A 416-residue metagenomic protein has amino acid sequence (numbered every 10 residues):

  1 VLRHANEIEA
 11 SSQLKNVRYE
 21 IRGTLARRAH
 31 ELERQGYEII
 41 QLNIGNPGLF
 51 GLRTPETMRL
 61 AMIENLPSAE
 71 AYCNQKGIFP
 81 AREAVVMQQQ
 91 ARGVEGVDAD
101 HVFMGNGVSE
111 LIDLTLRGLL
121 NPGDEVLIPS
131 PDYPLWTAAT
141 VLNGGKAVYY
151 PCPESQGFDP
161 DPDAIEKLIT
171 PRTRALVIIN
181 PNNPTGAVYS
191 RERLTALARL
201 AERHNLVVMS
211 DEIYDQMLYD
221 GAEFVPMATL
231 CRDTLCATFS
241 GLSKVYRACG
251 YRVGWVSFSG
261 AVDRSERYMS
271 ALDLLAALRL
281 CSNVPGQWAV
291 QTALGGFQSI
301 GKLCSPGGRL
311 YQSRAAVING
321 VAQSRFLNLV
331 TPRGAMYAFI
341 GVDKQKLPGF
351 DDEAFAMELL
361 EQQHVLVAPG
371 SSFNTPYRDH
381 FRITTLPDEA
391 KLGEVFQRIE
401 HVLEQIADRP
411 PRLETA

Functional and structural regions predicted by a protein language model:
L2-S11, K15-G107, L114, C281 (+4 more regions): N-terminal small-domain helix-loop-helix segment of the aminotransferase-like
L32-Q35, N143, R203-H204, T234 (+2 more regions): Helix C-cap/helix->beta junction micro-motif
R59, T229-G308, I318-G320, L403-E404: Conserved core segment of the aminotransferase class I/II
H101, G118-T140: Conserved PLP-anchoring active-site segment centered on the Schiff-base-forming lysine
V141-V148: A short helix-loop-beta submotif of the ANL/AMP-binding
V148, P153-E223: Active-site phosphate-binding strand-loop segment of PLP-dependent enzymes
K167, P348-F350, A354, E358-V367 (+1 more regions): PLP-dependent enzyme catalytic core of the Aspartate aminotransferase-like
Q291, G307-V321, L329-K344, Y377: Conserved glycine-rich beta-strand-loop-beta hairpin in the small C-terminal domain of fold type I
